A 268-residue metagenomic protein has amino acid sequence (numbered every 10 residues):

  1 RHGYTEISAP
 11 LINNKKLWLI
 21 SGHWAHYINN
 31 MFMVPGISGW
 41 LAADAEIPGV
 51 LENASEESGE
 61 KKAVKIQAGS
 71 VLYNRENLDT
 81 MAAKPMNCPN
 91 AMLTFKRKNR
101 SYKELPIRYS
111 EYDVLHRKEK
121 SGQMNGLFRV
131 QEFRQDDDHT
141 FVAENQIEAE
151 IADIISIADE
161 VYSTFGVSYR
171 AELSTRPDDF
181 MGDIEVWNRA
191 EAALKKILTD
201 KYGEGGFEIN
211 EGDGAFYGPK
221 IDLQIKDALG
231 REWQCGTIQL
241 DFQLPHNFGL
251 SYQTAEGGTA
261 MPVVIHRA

Functional and structural regions predicted by a protein language model:
R1-A268: NTP/phosphate- and nucleic-acid-binding module
